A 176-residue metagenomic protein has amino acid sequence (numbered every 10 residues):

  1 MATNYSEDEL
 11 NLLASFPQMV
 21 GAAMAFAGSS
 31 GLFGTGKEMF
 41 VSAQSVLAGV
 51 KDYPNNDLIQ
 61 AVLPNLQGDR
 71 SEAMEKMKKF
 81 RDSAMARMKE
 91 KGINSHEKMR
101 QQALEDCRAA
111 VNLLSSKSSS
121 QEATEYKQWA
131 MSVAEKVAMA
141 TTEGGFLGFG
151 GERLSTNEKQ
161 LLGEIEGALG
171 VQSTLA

Functional and structural regions predicted by a protein language model:
M1-A176: Small-residue-enriched hydrophobic alpha-helices in membranes
